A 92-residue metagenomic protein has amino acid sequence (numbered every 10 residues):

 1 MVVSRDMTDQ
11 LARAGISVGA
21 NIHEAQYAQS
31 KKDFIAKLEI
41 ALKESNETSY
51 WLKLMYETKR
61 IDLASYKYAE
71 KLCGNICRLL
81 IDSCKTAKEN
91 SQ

Functional and structural regions predicted by a protein language model:
M1-A20, E24, A28-Q92: Short, C-terminally biased terminal segments at protein or domain edges
